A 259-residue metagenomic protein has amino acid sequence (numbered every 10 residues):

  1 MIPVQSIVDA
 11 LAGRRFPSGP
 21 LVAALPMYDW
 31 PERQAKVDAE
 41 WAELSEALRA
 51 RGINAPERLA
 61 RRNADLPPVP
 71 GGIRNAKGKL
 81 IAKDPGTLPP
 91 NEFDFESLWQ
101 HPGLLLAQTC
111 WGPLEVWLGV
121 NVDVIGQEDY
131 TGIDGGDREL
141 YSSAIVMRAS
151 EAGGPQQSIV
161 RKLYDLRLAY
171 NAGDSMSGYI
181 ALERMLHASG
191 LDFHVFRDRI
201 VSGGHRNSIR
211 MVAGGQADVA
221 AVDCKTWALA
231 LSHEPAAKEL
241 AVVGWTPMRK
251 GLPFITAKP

Functional and structural regions predicted by a protein language model:
M1-N121, Q127-T131, G135, G153: N-terminal hydrophobic or amphipathic helices and topogenic motifs
I2, A23-A47, G135-I209: Bilobed "Venus flytrap"/periplasmic-binding protein-like clamshell domains and structurally analogous long
F93-E96, H205-M211: Short, hydrophobic alpha-helical packing/hinge segments within bilobed ligand-binding/sensory domains
P102-L104, Y141-S143, D165, G251-L252: Short, surface-exposed beta-edge/turn micro-motifs
Q108-G119, A188, A213, D218-K238: A ligand-binding cleft/hinge motif common to bilobed small-molecule-binding domains
G126-D134, L140-S142, E234-P259: Periplasmic-binding protein-like
R167, S208, A217-A220, L252: Conserved active-site beta-strand-loop modules that form the wall/rim of enzyme catalytic pockets and either contain
